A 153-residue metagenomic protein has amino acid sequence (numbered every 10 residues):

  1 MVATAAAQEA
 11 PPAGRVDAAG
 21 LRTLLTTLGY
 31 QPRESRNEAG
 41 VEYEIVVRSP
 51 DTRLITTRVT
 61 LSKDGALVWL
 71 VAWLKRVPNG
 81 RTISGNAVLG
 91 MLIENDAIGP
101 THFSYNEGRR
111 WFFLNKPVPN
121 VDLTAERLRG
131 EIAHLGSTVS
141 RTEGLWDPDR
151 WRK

Functional and structural regions predicted by a protein language model:
T4-T52, I98: Charge-rich, low-complexity N-terminal segments
E9-P12, W73-P78, P117-L128: Second-shell loop/turn segments in exported
A18-L25, N86-L89, R129-I132, G136: Extracytoplasmic/secreted envelope proteins and their assembly/folding machinery, especially bacterial periplasmic
A39-Y43, A66-V68, R110-F112: Hydrophobic residues embedded in beta-strands of well-ordered beta-sheets
R53-P78: A short acidic-to-branched-hydrophobic micro-motif
L70-W111: Short, internal acidic amphipathic alpha-helical interface segments that mediate docking to partner proteins
N95-E143: A short, solvent-exposed beta-edge/loop patch
W146-K153: Short, highly charged C-terminal tails/helix-capping segments
